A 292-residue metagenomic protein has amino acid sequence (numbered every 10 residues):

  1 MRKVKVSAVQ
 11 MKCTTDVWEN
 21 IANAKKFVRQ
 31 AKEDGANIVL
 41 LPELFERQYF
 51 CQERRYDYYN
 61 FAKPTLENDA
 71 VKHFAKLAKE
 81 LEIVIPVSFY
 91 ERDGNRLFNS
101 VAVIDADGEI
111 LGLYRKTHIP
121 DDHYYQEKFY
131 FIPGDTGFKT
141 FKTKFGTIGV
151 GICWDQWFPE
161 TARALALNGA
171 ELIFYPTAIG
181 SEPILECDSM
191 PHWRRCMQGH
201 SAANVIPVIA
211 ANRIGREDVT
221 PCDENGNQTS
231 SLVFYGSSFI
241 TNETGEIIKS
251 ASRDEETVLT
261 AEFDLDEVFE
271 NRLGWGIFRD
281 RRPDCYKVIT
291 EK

Functional and structural regions predicted by a protein language model:
M1-I38, F174: N-terminal active-site segment of His-dependent metallophosphoesterases
V6, V103-L111, T241-I248: Short, glycine-anchored, charge-dense loop/turn motifs used at functional sites
V17, K26-L113, I179-I206, R216: Cys-nucleophile CN-hydrolase/nitrilase-fold catalytic domain and related Cys-dependent amidase chemistry that acts on
E53-F61, H123, D223-T229: Short glycine/proline- and charge-enriched loop/turn segments that cap or connect secondary-structure elements
K63-L66, R92-G199, L273-W275: Active-site catalytic loop in hydrolytic enzyme cores
L66-P86, C153-T257: CN hydrolase (nitrilase-like) catalytic-core segments centered on the catalytic cysteine and neighboring Lys/Glu
V87-F89, S100-V103, K139, S238-I240 (+1 more regions): Short beta-strand scaffold segments in enzyme catalytic cores
D266-K292: A conserved C-terminal secondary-structure "cap"
